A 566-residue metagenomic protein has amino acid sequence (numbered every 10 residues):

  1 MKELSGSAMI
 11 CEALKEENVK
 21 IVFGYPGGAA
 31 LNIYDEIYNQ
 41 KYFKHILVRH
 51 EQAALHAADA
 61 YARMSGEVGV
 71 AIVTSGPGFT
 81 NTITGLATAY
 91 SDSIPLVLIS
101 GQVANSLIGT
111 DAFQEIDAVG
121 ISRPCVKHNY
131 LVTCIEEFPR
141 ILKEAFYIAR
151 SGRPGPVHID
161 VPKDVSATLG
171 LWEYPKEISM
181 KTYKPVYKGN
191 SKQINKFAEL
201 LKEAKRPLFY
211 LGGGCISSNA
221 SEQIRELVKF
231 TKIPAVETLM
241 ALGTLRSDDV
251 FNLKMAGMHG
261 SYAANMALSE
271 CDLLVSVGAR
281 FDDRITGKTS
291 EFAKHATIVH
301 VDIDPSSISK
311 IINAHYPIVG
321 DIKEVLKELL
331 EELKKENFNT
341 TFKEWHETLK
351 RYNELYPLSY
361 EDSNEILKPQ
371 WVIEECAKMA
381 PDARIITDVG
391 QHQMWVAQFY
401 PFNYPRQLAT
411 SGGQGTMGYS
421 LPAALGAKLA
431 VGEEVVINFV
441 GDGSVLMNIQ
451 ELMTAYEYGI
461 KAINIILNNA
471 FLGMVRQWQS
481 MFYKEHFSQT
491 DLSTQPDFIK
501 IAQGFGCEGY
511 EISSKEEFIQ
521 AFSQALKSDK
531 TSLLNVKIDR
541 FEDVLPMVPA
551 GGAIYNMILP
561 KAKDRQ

Functional and structural regions predicted by a protein language model:
M1-L333, E375, K461-N464, F482-K484 (+2 more regions): N-terminal alpha/beta PP-like core and its mobile active-site loop of ThDP/TPP-dependent enzymes
S7-I10, K15-K20, Y25, I33-I37 (+1 more regions): Active-site diphosphate/adenylate-binding microenvironment
Y25-G27, I46-H56, A71-G78, T133-C134 (+8 more regions): Active-site nucleophile and cofactor-binding loops and adjacent substrate-binding regions of central metabolic enzymes
E51, T110-D111, K184-A198, A256-G260 (+5 more regions): A general structural motif
I99, L107-I108, F113-Q114, I308-I311 (+3 more regions): Thiamine diphosphate
E136, K196, H295-V389, K515-I519 (+2 more regions): Phosphate/pyrophosphate-binding active-site segments
S151, A380-P381, Y456-K461: Basic phosphate/pyrophosphate-binding loop/patch that engages nucleotide-derived ligands
H158, H300, I386, F439-V440: Generic enzyme active-site microenvironment
